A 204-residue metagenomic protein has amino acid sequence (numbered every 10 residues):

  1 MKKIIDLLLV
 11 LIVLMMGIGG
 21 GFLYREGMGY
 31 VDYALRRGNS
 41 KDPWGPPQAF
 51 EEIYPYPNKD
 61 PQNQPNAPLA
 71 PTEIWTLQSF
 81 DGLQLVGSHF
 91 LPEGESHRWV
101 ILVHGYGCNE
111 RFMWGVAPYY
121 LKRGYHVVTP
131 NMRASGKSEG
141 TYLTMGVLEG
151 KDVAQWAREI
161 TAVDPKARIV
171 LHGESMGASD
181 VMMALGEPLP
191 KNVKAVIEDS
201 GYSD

Functional and structural regions predicted by a protein language model:
I4, L8, L14-L77: An N-terminal hydrophobic leader/cap segment in hydrolases
I74, F80-L91: A short loop-to-beta-strand scaffold at the N-terminal edge of the catalytic core in hydrolase folds
H97-G105: Short beta-strand element of the alpha/beta-hydrolase
G107-G115, V127: Serine-hydrolase catalytic-loop signature spanning alpha/beta hydrolases and amidase-signature enzymes
A117-E139: Conserved alpha/beta-hydrolase
L143-D164: Alpha/beta-hydrolase active-site loop
E159, A167-D204: Primarily recognizes the serine-hydrolase "nucleophile elbow" in alpha/beta-hydrolase and SGNH/GDSL folds
